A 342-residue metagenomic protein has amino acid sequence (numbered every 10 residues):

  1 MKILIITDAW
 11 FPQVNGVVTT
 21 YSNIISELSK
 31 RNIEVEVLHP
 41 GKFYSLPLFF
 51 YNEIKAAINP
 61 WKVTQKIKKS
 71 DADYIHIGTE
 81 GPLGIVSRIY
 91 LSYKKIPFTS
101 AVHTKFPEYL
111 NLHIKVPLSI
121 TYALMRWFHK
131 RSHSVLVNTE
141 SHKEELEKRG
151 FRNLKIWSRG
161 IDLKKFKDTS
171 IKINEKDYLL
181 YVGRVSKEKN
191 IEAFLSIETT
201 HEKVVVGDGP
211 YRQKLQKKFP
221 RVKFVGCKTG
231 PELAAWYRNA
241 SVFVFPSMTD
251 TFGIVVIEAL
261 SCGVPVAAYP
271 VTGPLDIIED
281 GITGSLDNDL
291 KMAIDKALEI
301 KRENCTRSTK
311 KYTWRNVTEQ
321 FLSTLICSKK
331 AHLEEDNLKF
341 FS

Functional and structural regions predicted by a protein language model:
A123-D168: Donor nucleotide-sugar binding/catalytic pocket of nucleotide-sugar-dependent glycosyltransferases
I161-D177, Q216: Acidic anion/phosphate-binding donor-loop and adjacent secondary structure in glycosyltransferase catalytic cores
S170-V206: Conserved donor-binding/catalytic core segment of Leloir-type glycosyltransferases
Q213-P231: Nucleotide-activated donor-binding/catalytic signature segment of Leloir-type glycosyltransferases, i.e., the conserved
C227-K228, A235-A240, F321: Short alpha-helical donor nucleotide-sugar binding micro-motif in glycosyltransferases
M248: Aromatic "clamp/platform" in nucleotide-sugar-dependent glycosyltransferases that forms part of the donor/acceptor
P265-A268: Short hydrophobic beta-strand element within catalytic cores of glycosyltransferases and related nucleotide-activated
L298-F341: A charged, aromatic-enriched C-terminal amphipathic alpha-helix characteristic of glycosyltransferases across folds
